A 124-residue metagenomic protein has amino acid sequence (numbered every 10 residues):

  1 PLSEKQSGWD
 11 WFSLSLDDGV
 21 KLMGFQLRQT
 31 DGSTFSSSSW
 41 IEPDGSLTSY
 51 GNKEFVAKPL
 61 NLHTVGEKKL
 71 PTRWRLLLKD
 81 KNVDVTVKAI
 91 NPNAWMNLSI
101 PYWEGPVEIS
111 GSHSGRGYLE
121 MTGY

Functional and structural regions predicted by a protein language model:
P1-Y124: Structured soluble/peripheral alpha/beta segments that form catalytic or ligand/cofactor-binding pockets
